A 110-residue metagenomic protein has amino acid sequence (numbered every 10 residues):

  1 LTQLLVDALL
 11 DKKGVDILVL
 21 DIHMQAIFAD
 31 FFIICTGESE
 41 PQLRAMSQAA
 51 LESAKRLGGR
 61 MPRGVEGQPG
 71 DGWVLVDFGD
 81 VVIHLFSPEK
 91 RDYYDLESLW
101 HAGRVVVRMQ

Functional and structural regions predicted by a protein language model:
L1-M24, E38-A45, R60, E66-Q68 (+2 more regions): Long, contiguous binding/interaction regions
I27: P-loop NTPase catalytic core of nucleic-acid-dependent motor ATPases
D30-F31: Short, hydrophobic beta-strand segments
I34-T36: Short hydrophobic/aromatic beta-strand micro-patches that form the beta-sheet surface supporting nucleotide- or nucleic
M46-L51: Short amphipathic alpha-helices in soluble, non-transmembrane regions that often serve as interface/regulatory elements
S53-P62: Active-site cofactor/substrate anionic-group-binding motifs, chiefly glycine- and Lys/Arg-rich phosphate-binding loops
